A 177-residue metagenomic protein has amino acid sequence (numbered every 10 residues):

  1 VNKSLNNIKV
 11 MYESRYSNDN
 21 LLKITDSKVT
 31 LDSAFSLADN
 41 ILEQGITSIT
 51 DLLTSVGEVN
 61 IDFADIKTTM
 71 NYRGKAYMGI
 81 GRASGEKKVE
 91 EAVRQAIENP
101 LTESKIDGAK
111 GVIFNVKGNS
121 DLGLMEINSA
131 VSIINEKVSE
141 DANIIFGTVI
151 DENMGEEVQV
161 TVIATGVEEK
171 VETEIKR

Functional and structural regions predicted by a protein language model:
V1-R177: Tubulin/FtsZ superfamily GTPase core signature
